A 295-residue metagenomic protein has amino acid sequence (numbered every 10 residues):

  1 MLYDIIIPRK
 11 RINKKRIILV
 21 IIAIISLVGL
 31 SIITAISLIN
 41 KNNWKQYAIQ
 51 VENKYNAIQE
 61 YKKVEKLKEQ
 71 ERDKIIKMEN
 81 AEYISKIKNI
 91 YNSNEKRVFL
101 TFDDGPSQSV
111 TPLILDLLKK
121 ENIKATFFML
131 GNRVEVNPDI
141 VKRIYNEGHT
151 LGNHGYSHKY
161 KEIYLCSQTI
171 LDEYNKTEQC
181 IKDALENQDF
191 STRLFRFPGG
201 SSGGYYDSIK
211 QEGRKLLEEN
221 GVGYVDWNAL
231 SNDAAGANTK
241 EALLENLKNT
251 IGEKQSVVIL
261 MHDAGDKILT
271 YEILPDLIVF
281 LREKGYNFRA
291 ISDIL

Functional and structural regions predicted by a protein language model:
L2-R9, K15-T101, P106-K120, E241-A242 (+2 more regions): N-terminal pre-catalytic segment of deacetylase/amide-hydrolase enzymes
D4-K10, G148, F190, S256: A general, composition-driven signal for non-globular sequence regions
I7-P8, K14-K15, F102, Q108-V110 (+10 more regions): Broad hydrophobic/π-residue packing in well-ordered secondary structure
S26, I32, F102, F128 (+3 more regions): Generic detector of intrinsically disordered, low-complexity, polar/charged segments
S37, R143-E147, E219, P275-L277: Generic alpha-helical hydrophobic packing signal
E71-T169, N175-D183, Q188-T192: Active-site beta->alpha N-cap acidic-glycine motif
H158-L260, A264-R282, Y286-N287, D293-L295: Catalytic domains of cell-wall/extracellular-matrix polysaccharide-remodeling enzymes, centered on de-N-acetylation
